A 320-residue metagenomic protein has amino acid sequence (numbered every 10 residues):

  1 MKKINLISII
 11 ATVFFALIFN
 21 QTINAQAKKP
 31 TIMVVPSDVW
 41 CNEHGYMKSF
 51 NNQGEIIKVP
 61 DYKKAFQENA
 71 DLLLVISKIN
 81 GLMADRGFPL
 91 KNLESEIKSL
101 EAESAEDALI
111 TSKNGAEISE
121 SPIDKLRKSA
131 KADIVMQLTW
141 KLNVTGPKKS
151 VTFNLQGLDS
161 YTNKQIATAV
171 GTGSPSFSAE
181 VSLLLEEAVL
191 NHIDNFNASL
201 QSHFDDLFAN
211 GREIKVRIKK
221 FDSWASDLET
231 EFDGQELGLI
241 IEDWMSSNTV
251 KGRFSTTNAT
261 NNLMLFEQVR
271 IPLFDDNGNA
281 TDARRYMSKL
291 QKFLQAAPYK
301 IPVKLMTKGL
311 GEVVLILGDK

Functional and structural regions predicted by a protein language model:
M1-A27: Bacterial Sec-dependent N-terminal signal peptides
Q26-Y46, K164-R253, K308-G309, K320: C-terminal/domain-edge helix-coil "capping" segments
A27-K29, A70, L74, K78 (+5 more regions): Extracytoplasmic
N42-G45, L100-S104, T145-K148, A225-S226: Extracytoplasmic/secreted cell-surface and envelope-processing proteins
Y46-S129, V135, Q235-P272, N277-A296: N-terminal segment of the mature soluble domain
E96-N114, L158-V181: Short, flexible helix-coil linker/hinge segments at the edges of structured domains or between repeats
D133-F177, V314-D319: Amphipathic beta-strand/beta-sheet edge segments enriched in Tyr/Trp
K289-K320: C-terminal basic regulatory modules in eukaryotic proteins
